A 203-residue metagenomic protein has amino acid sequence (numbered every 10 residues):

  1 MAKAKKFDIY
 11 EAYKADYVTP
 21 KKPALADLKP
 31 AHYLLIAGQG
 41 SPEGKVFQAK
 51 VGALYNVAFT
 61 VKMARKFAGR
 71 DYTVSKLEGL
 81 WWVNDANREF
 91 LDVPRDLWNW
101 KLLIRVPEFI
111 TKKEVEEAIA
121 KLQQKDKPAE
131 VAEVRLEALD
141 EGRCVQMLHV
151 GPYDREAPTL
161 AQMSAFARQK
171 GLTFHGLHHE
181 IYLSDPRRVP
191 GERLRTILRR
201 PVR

Functional and structural regions predicted by a protein language model:
M1-R203: A solvent-exposed interaction/effector surface
